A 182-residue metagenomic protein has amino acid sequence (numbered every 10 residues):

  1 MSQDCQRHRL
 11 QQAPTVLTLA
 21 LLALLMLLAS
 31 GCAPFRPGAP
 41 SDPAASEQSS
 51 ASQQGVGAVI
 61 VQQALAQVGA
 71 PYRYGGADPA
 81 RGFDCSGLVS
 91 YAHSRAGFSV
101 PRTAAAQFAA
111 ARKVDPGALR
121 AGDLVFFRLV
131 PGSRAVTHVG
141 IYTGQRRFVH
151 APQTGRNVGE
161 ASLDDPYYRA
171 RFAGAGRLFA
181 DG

Functional and structural regions predicted by a protein language model:
S2, A33-S86, S90-P101, A105-A110 (+2 more regions): N-terminal capping segments
S2-D4, A33-A51, V56, V136-T137 (+1 more regions): Aromatic- and glycine-rich peptidoglycan recognition patches
Q3-A20: Bacterial N-terminal signal peptides that target proteins for export
L27-G31: C-terminal motif of bacterial Sec signal peptides marking the signal peptidase cleavage site
Y72-Y74, F83, Y91-H93, F126-F127 (+4 more regions): Aromatic side chains
A77-P79, A105, K113, L119 (+4 more regions): Short capping/connector residues at structural and topological boundaries
F98-N157, S162: ...with weaker cross-activation on analogous glycine-rich loops/strands in unrelated enzymes
